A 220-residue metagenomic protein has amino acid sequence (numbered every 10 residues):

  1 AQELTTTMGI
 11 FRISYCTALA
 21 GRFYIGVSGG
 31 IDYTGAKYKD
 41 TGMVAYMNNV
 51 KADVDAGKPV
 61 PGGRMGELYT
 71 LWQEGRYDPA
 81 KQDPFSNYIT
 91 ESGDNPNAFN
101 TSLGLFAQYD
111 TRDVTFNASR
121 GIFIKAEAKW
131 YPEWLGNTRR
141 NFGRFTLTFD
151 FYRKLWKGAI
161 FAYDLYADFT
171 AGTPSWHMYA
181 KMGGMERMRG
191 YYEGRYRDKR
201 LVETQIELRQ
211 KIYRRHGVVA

Functional and structural regions predicted by a protein language model:
A1-F99, M182, E186, G194-V202: Gram-negative/organellar outer-membrane beta-barrel architecture
N87-G93, N100-Q108, R112-A220: C-terminal outer-membrane beta-barrel translocator/porin domains of Gram-negative envelope proteins and their
